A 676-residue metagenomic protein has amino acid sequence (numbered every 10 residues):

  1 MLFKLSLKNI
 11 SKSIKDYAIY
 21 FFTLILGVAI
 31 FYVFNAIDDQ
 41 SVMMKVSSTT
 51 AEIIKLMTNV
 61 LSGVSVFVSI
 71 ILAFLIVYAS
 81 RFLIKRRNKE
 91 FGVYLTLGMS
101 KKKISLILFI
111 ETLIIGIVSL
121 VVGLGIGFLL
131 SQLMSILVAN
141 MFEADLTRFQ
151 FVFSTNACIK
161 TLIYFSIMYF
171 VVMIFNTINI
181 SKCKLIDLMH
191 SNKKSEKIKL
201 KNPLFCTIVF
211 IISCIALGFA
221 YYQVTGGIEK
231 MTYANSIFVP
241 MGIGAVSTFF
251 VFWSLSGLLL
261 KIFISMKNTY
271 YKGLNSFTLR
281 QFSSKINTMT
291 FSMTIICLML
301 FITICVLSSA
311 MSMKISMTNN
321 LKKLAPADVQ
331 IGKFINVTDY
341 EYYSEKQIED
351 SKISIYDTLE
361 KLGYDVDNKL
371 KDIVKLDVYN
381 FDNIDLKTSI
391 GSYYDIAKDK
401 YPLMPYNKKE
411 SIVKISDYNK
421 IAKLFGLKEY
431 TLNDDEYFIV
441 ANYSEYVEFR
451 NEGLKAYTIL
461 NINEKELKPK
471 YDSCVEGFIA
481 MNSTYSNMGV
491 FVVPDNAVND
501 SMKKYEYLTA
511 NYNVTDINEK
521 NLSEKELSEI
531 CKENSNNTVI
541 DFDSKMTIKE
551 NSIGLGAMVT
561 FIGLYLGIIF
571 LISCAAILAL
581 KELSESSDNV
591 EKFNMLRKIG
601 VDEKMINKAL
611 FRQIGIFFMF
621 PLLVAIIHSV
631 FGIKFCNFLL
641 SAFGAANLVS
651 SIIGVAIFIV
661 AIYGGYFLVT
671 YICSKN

Functional and structural regions predicted by a protein language model:
M1-V28, E196-I212, W253-L300, D588: N-terminal Sec/SRP start-transfer signal
S11, K15-F22, V33-F67, L83-K85 (+7 more regions): Peri-transmembrane interface segments
I14-Y20, L108-I126, L162, S166 (+3 more regions): Selective transmembrane-helix segments that form parts of the transport pathway or gating/packing helices in multipass
A29-Q40, Y78-F82, I115-A144, N156-K182 (+5 more regions): Small-residue-rich transmembrane alpha-helices
F34-N35, V66-G92, I104, N176 (+1 more regions): A hydrophobic alpha-helix feature that marks transmembrane segments and, especially, their cytosolic C-terminal ends
G92, M141-L146, Q150, K182-I198 (+2 more regions): Juxtamembrane inter-helical linkers in multi-pass membrane proteins
L321-A557: Nucleotide-cofactor and metal-assisted catalytic machinery
